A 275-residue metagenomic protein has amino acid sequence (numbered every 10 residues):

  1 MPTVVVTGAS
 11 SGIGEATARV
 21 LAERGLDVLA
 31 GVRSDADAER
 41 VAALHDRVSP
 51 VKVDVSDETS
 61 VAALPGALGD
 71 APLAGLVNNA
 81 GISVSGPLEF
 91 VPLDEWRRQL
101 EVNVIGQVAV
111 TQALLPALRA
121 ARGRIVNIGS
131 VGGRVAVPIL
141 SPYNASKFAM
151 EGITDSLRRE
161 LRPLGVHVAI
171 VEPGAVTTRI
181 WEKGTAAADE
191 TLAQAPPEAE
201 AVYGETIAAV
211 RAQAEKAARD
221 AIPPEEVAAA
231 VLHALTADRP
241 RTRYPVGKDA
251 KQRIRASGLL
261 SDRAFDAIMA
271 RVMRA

Functional and structural regions predicted by a protein language model:
S10-S11: Conserved glycine-rich cofactor-binding loop
H45-T59: Rossmann-fold cofactor-recognition segment
N79-V84: Conserved NAD(P)H cofactor-binding loop of Rossmann-fold oxidoreductase domains
P87-L88, E95-R97, R122: Substrate-binding pocket helix/loop in short-chain dehydrogenase/reductase
T111, S146: Active-site helix of classical SDR
S130: Residue(s) in the substrate-gating loop at a strand-loop-helix junction that position the organic substrate next
P163-A217: C-terminal beta-strand-loop-alpha-helix "lid" module of Rossmann-like NAD(P)-dependent dehydrogenases
